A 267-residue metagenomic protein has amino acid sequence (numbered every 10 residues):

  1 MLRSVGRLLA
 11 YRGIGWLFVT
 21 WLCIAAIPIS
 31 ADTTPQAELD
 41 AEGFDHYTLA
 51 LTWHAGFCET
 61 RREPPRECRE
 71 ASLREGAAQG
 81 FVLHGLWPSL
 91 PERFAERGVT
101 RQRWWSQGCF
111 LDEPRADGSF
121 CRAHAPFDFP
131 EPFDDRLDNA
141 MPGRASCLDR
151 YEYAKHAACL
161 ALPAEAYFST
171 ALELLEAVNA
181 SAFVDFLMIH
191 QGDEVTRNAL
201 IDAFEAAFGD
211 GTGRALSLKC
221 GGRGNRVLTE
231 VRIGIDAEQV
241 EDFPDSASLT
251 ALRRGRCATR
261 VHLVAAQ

Functional and structural regions predicted by a protein language model:
M1-A10: N-terminal secretory signal peptides that target proteins for export/translocation
I14-A25: Bacterial N-terminal signal peptides
F18, G43-D45, V227-T229: Residues at beta-strand starts and edge strands
I27-S30: Sec/Tat signal peptide C-region and signal peptidase I cleavage site
D32, D128-Q267: C-terminal, well-folded lobe of enzymatic/effector domains
D32-H190: Catalytic cores of phosphodiester-bond-cleaving enzymes
